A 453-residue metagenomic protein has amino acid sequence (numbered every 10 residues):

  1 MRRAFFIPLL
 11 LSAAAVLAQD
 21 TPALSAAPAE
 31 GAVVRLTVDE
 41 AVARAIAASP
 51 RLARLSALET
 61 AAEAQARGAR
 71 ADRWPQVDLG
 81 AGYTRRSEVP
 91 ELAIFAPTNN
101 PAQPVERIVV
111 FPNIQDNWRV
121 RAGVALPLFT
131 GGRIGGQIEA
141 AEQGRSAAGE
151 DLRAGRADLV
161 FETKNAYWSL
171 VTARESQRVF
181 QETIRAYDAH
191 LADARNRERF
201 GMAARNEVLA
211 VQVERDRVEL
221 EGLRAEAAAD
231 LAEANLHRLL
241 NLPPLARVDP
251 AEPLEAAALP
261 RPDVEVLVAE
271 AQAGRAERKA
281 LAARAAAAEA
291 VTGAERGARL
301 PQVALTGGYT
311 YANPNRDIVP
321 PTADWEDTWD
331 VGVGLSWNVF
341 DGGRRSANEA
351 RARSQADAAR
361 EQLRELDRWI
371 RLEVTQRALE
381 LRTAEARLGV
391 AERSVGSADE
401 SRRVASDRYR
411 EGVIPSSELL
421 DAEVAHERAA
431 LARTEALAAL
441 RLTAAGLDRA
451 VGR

Functional and structural regions predicted by a protein language model:
R3, I7, L17-P22, E30 (+4 more regions): Acidic, low-complexity, intrinsically disordered peripheral segments
A18-G82, E88-P90, L128, P244 (+3 more regions): Bacterial Sec-pathway N-terminal export signals of envelope proteins
L24-V33, G80-G123, P250-P260, G293 (+1 more regions): Small/polar, glycine/serine/threonine/aspartate-rich low-complexity segments that form flexible
L36, G155-Q272, R377-E380, A384 (+4 more regions): Periplasmic alpha-helical coiled-coil/stalk elements that build and connect Gram-negative outer-membrane
A53-A57, R70-A71, P112-N117, L128-R156 (+7 more regions): Sec/SRP-type N-terminal targeting helices
A62, A69, Q76, A148 (+27 more regions): Hydrophobic stripe of amphipathic alpha-helices that form coiled-coil interfaces
